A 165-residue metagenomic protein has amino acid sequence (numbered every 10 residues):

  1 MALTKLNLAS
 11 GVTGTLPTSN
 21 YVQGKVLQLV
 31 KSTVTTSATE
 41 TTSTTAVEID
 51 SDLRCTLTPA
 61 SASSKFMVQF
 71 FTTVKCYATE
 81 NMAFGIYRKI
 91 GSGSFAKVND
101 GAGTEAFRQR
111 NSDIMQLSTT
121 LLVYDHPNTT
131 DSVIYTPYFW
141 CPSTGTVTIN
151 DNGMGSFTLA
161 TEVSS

Functional and structural regions predicted by a protein language model:
M1-A38: Glycine-rich, low-complexity segments
T39-T45, T56-S132, T136-S165: Terminal beta-strand-rich extracellular "head" domains that mediate receptor/glycan or other ligand binding
E48-R54: A short beta-strand-loop element at or near the start of a globular domain
